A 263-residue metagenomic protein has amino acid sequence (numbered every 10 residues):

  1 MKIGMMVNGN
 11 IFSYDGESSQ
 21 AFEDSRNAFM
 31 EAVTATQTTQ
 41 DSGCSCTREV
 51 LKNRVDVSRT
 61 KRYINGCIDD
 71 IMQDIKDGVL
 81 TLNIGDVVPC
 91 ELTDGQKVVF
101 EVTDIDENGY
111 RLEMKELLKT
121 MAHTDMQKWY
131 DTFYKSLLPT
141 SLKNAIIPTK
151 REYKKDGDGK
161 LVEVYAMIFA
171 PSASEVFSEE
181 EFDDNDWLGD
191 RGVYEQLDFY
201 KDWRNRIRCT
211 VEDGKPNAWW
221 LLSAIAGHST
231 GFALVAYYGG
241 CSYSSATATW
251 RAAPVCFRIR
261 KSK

Functional and structural regions predicted by a protein language model:
M1-R48, N53: Short, low-complexity, charged amphipathic interaction modules
G43-K263: Collagenous Gly-X-Y triple-helix signature in extracellular proteins
